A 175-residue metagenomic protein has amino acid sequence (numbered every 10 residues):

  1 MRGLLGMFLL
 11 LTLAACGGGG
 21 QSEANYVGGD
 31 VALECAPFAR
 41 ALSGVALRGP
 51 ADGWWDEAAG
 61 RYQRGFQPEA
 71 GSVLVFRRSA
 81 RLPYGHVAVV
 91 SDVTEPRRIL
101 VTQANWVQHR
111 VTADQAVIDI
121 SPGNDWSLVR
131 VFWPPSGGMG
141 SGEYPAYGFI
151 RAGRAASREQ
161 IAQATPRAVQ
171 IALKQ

Functional and structural regions predicted by a protein language model:
M1-L9: Sec-dependent signal peptide recognition, specifically the positively charged N-region followed immediately by
G6-M7, G44-V45, M139: Alpha-helical interaction segments
T12-A15: C-terminal motif of bacterial Sec signal peptides marking the signal peptidase cleavage site
G17-G20: Bacterial signal peptide processing site
E23-V89, T94: Secreted/periplasmic proteins that engage bacterial cell-wall peptidoglycan
R97-Q175: Aromatic- and glycine-rich peptidoglycan recognition patches
